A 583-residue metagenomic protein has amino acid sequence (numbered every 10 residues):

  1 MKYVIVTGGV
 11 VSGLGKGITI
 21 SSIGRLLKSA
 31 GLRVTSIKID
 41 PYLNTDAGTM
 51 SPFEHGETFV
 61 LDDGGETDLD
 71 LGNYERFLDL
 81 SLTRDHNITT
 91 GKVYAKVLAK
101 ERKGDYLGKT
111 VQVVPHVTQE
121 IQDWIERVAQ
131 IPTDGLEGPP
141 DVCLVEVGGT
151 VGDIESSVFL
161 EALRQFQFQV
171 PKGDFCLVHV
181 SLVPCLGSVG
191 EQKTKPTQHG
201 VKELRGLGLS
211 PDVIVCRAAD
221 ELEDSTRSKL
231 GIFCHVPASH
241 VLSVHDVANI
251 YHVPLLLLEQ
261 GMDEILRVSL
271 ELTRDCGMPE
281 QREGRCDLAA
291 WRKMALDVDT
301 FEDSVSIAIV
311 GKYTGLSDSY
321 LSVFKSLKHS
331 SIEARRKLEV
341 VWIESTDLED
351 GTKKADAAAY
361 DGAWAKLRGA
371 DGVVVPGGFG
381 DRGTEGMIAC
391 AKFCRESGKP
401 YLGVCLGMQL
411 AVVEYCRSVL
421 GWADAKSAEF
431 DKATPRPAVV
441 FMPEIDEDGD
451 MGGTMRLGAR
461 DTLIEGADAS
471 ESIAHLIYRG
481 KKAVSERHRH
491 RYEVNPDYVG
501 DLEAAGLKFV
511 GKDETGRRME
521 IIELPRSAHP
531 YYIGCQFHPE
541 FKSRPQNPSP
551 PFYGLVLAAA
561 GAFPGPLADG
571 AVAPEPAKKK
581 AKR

Functional and structural regions predicted by a protein language model:
M1-G372, F379-G380, M387-F393, P400 (+6 more regions): Flexible phosphate-sensing "switch/lid" loops adjacent to ATP/NTP-binding sites across phosphate-transfer
S21-R25, K366-H475, R479, P539 (+3 more regions): Cysteine-nucleophile active-site neighborhood
T49-P52, S228-K229, C416-V419, P525-S527: Short low-complexity, flexible loop/linker segments enriched in glycine and/or proline with clustered acidic
D174-F175, A459, R518-M519: Short glycine-rich loop/turn motifs
S239, D275-P279, L402-G403, V413 (+4 more regions): Acidic/polar loop patches that form or flank catalytic/metal-binding clefts of enzymes that bind anionic ligands
W291-D297, G351-T352, E444-H488, E493-Y498 (+1 more regions): Glycine-rich phosphate/pyrophosphate-binding loop and adjacent beta-alpha nucleotide/cofactor-binding cores
D468-R583: C-terminal and late-domain segments of enzyme folds
